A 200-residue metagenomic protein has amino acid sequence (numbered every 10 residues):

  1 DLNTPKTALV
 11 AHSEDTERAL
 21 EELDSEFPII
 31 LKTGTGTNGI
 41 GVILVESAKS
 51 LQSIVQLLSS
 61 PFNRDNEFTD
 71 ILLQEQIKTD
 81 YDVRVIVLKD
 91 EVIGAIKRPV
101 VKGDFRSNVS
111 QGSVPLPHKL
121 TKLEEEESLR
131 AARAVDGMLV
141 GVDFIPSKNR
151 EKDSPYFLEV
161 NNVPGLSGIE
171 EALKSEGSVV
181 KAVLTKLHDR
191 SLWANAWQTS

Functional and structural regions predicted by a protein language model:
D1-I40: A conserved helix-loop-beta module that forms one wall/lid of the active-site cleft in ATP-utilizing catalytic domains
L9, V87-L88, P146: Generic beta-strand structural signal
H12, V100-V101, G165: A short acidic/small-residue loop/turn micro-motif
I29, G94, V140, Y156-E159: Protein kinase-like catalytic core scaffold
T35-G36, Q76-T79, K148-R150: A short beta-turn/loop motif at secondary-structure boundaries
I40-A131: Phosphate-binding site of ATP-dependent enzymes
Q74, G137-N149: A short glycine-rich, hydrophobically flanked beta-strand micro-motif that places a catalytic Asp/Glu for divalent metal
K119, P146-S200: C-terminal active-site "lid" helix and adjoining low-complexity regulatory extension at the edge of ATP-using catalytic
